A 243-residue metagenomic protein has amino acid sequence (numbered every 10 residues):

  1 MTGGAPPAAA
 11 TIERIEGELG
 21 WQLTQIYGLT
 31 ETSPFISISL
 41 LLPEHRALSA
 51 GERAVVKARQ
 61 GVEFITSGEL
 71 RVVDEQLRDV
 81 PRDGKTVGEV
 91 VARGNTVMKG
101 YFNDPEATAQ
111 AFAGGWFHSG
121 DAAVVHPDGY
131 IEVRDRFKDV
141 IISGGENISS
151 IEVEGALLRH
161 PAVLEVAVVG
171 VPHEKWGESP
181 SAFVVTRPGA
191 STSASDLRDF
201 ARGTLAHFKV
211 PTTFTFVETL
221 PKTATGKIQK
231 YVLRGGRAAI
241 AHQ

Functional and structural regions predicted by a protein language model:
T2, P7-I26, T30-Y130, F137-V140 (+3 more regions): Conserved AMP-binding/adenylate-forming
T24, F214-V217: General small-molecule cofactor/ligand-binding pocket signal
F35-I38, E178-S179, K222: Short secondary-structure transition/capping segments
I36, T212-T213, Y231: Extracytoplasmic/periplasmic beta-strand context in beta-sandwich domains, especially the cupredoxin/COX2 CuA-binding
T66-L70, G88, E178-P180, T212 (+1 more regions): Change "...and in nucleic-acid phosphodiester-cleaving endonucleases..." to "...and in nucleic-acid processing enzymes
E69-Q76, V217-T225: Active-site and channel-lining beta-strand-loop segments that bind or position nucleotide-derived/phosphorylated
G94, K99-G100, Q110, A122-K209 (+2 more regions): AMP-binding/adenylate-forming catalytic core of the ANL superfamily
G235-Q243: Acidic/polar alpha-helix N-cap and adjacent early helical turns within long charge-rich amphipathic helices/linkers
